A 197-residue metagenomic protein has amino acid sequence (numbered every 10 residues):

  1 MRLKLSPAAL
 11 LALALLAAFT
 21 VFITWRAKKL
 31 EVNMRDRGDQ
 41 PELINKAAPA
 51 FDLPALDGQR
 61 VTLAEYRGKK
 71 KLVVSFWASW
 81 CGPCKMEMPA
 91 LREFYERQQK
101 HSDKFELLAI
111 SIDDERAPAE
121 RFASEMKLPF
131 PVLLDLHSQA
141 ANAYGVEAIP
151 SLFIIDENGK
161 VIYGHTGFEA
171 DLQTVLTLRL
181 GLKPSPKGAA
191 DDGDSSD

Functional and structural regions predicted by a protein language model:
M1-A47, D197: N-terminal targeting signals for export/organelle localization
D39-K70, R116: Short extracytoplasmic
P49-D52, T62, W77, L108 (+1 more regions): Conserved Rossmann-like nucleotide-binding pocket used by diverse enzymes that bind dinucleotide cofactors
D57, S185-D197: Compositionally biased, proline/threonine/alanine/serine-rich low-complexity intrinsically disordered stretches
T62-K85: Short active-site neighborhood of thiol/selenol oxidoreductases, capturing the structured segment around
V73-V74, L107, L152: Hydrophobic beta-strand anchors of alpha/beta hydrolase catalytic cores
K85-M126, L136-A143: Structural microenvironment flanking redox-active thiols in thiol-disulfide oxidoreductases
R121-P129, D135-P184: Thiol/disulfide oxidoreductase modules built on the thioredoxin-like
